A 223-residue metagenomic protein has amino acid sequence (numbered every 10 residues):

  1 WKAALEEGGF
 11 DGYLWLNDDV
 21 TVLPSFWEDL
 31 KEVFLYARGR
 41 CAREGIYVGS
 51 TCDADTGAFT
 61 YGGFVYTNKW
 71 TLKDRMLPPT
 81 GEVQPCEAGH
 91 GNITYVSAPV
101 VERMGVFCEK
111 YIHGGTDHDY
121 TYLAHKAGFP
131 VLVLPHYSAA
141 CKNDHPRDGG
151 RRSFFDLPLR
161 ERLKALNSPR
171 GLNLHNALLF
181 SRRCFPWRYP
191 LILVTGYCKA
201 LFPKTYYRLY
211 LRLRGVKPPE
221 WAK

Functional and structural regions predicted by a protein language model:
W1-G12: Active-site nucleotide-sugar/metal-binding loop of Leloir-type enzymes
F10-T21: Short beta-strand-to-loop acidic/aromatic patch adjacent to the donor-nucleotide binding site
V20-V33: Acidic donor-binding/catalytic loop of UDP-sugar-dependent glycosyltransferases, especially processive GT2
Y47-T60: Short beta-strand-to-loop element that shapes/binds the nucleotide-sugar donor at the catalytic cleft/hinge
R75-V96, K164-A165: A recurrent flexible, glycine/aromatic-enriched loop bordering the glycosyltransferase active site that acts as
A88-G89, T94-V96, V100-G105, K110-Y137: A short, conserved alpha-helix in the catalytic core of glycosyltransferases
A127, L132-L159: Active-site donor/metal-binding and catalytic loop motifs of nucleotide-sugar-dependent glycosylation enzymes
F154-K223: Non-catalytic, C-terminal membrane-associated alpha-helical segments of glycosyltransferases
